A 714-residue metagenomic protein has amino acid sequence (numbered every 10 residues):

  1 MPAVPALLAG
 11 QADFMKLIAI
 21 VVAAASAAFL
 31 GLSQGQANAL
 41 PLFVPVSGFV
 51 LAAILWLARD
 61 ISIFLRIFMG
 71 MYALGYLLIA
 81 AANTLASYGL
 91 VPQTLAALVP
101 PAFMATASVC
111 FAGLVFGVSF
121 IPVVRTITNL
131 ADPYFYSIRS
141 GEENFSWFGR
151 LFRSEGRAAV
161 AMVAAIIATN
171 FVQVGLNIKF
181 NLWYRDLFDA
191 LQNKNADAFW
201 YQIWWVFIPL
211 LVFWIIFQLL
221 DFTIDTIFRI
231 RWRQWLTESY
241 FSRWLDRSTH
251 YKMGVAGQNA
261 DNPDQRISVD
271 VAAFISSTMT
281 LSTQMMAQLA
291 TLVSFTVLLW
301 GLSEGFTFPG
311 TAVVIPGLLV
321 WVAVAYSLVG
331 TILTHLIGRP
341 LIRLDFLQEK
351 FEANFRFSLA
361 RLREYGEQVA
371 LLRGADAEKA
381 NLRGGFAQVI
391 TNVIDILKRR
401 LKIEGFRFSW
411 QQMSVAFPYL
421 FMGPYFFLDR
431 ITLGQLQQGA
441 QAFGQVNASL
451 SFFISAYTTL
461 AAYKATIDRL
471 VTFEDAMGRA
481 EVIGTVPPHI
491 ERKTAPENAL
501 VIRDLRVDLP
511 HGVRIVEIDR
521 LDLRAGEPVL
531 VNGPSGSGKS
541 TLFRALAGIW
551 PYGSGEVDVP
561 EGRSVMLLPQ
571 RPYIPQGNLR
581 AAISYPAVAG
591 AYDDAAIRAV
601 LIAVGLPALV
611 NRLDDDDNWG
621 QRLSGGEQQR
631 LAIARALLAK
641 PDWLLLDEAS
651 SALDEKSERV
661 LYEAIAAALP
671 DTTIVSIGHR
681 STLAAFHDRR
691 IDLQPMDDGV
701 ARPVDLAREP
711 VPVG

Functional and structural regions predicted by a protein language model:
M1-N177, L182-F207, D221-D225, Y251-L289 (+4 more regions): Membrane-integrated ABC transporters
A168, V172, N177-N181, I216-L220 (+4 more regions): A hydrophobic transmembrane-helix motif
F228, G338-I342, A353, A370-G374 (+3 more regions): Cytosolic ends of transmembrane helices, especially the final helix of ABC transmembrane type-1 domains
N259, E474-L530, G553-E561, A599 (+1 more regions): Primarily ABC-family ATPase nucleotide-binding module
V271-S277, L344-E364, A370-F417, T459-A462 (+2 more regions): An intracellular "coupling" helix at the cytosolic face of ABC transporter transmembrane type-1 domains
A547: Helix-to-loop junction immediately C-terminal to a conserved catalytic motif
P572-N618: Conserved "ABC signature" C-loop
A582, D615-G714: ABC-family ATPase nucleotide-binding domain "signature/switch" substructure
